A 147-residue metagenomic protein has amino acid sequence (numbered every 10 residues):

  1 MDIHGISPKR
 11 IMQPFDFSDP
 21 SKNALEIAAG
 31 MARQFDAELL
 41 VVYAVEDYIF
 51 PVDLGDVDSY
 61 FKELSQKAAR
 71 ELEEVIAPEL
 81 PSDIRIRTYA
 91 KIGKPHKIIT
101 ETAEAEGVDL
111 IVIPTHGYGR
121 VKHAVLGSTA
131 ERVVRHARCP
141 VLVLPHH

Functional and structural regions predicted by a protein language model:
M1, T102-H147: Gly/Ser-rich helix-loop-strand patches that form or flank binding pockets for ribonucleotide-derived cofactors
M1-I6, A77-I111: Structural beta-alpha unit
D2-G55: Small/aliphatic-rich secondary-structure junction motif
A24, P51-D53, T100-E101, H123-V125: Short, well-ordered secondary-structure micro-motifs
M31, F35-E38, I84, V108 (+1 more regions): Short glycine/serine/threonine/alanine-rich loop segments
L40-V42, R87-K91, L142: General small-molecule cofactor/ligand-binding pocket signal
D58-R70: A short acidic, glycine-rich active-site loop that binds or catalyzes chemistry on phosphate/adenosine moieties
K67, A90-K94, H116, H147: Short beta->alpha linker loops
